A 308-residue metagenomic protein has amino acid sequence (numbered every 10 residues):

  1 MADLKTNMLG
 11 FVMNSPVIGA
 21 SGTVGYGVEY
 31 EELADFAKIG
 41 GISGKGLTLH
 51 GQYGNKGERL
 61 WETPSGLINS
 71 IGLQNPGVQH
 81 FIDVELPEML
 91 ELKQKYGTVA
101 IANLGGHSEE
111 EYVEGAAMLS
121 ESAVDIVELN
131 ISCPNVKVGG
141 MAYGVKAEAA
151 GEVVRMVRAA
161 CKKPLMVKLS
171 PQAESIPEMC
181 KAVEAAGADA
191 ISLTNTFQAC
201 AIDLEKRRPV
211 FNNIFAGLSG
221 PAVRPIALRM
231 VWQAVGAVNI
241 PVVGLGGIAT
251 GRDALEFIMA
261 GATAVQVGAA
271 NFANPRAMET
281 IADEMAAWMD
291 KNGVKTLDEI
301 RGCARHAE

Functional and structural regions predicted by a protein language model:
M1-A100, G105-G106: N-terminal capping/small domains of soluble enzymes
L4, V17-A20, G40-G44, A100-L104 (+6 more regions): Hydrophobic faces of well-ordered beta-strands that scaffold small-molecule active sites in alpha/beta enzyme cores
N7, F11, I82-K95, S120 (+5 more regions): Surface-exposed amphipathic alpha-helices with a cationic face
T48-Y53, P134-V136, Q198-A201, F272-N274: Short gly/pro/ser/thr-enriched loop/turn and capping motifs at secondary-structure boundaries
G54-P64, I202-A216, I258, A270-K295: C-terminal helical cap(s) of enzyme catalytic domains, especially alpha/beta-barrels
H107-V243, G251-V267: Alpha/beta enzyme core
R224, D283-E308: Extended, intrinsically disordered, low-complexity segments
I248-R252, N274, H306: Small/polar glycine-rich anion-binding or flexible loop at a beta-alpha turn
